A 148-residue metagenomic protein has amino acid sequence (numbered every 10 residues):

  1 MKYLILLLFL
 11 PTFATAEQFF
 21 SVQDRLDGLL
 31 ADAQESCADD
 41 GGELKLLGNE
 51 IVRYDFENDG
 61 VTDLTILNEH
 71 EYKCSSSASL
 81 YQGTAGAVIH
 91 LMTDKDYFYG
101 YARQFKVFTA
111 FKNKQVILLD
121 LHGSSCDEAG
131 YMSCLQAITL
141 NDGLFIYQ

Functional and structural regions predicted by a protein language model:
Y3-F13: Sec-dependent N-terminal signal peptides
L4, A16-D27, Q34-D40, K106-Q148: Acidic, small-residue rich beta-repeat scaffolds with periodic aromatic anchors
G41-G42, S75-T84, S125-G130: Short consensus segments that form the blades of beta-propeller domains, in both extracellular/periplasmic
L44-V52: Signature of short aromatic-glycine-proline-rich micro-motifs recurring in repeat-based ectodomains
G48, A85-A87, R103, G130-C134: Short, surface-exposed coil-to-beta transition loops
F56-H70, K112-H122: Acidic/hydrophobic-patterned starts of short beta strands in beta-sheet-rich repeat architectures
L80-D94, L135-D142: Beta-propeller blade signature
Y97-K106: Blade-loop segments of beta-propeller domains
